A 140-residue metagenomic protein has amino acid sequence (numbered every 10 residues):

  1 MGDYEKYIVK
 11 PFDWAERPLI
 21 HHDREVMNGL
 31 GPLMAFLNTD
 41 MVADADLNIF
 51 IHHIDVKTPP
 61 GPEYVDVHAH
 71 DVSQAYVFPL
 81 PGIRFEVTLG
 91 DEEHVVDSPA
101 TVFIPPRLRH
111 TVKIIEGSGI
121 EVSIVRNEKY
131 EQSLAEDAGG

Functional and structural regions predicted by a protein language model:
M1-G61, V65: A short, N-terminal "cap"/entry segment at the start of jelly-roll beta-barrel domains of the cupin/DSBH fold
M1-P18, I115-G140: Double-stranded beta-helix
A35, N48-H53, Q74-F78, T101-F103 (+1 more regions): Ordered hydrophobic segments in well-structured contexts
T58-P59, V95, Y130-L134: Short, surface-exposed beta-strand/loop "edge" segments at domain boundaries and coil↔beta transitions
G61-D71, V87, K113-I114: Short histidine-centered beta-strand/loop micro-motifs that create catalytic or ligand/metal-coordination sites
G61-P62, L89, P105-L108: Short acidic (Asp/Glu) patches
V72-S98, A135-D137: A short beta-strand-loop-beta hairpin characteristic of the jelly-roll/cupin
V96-G117: Conserved metal-binding segment of the jelly-roll/cupin
